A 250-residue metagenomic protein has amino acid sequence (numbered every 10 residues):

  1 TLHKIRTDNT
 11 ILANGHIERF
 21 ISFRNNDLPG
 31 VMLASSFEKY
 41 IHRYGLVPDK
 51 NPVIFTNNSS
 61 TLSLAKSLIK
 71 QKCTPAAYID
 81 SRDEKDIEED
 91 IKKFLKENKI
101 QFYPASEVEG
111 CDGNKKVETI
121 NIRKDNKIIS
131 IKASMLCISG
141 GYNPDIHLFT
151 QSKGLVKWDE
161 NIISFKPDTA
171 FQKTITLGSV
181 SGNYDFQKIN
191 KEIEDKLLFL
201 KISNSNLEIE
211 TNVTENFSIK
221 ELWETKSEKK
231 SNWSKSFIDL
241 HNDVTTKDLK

Functional and structural regions predicted by a protein language model:
T1-K250: Residues forming the flavin
